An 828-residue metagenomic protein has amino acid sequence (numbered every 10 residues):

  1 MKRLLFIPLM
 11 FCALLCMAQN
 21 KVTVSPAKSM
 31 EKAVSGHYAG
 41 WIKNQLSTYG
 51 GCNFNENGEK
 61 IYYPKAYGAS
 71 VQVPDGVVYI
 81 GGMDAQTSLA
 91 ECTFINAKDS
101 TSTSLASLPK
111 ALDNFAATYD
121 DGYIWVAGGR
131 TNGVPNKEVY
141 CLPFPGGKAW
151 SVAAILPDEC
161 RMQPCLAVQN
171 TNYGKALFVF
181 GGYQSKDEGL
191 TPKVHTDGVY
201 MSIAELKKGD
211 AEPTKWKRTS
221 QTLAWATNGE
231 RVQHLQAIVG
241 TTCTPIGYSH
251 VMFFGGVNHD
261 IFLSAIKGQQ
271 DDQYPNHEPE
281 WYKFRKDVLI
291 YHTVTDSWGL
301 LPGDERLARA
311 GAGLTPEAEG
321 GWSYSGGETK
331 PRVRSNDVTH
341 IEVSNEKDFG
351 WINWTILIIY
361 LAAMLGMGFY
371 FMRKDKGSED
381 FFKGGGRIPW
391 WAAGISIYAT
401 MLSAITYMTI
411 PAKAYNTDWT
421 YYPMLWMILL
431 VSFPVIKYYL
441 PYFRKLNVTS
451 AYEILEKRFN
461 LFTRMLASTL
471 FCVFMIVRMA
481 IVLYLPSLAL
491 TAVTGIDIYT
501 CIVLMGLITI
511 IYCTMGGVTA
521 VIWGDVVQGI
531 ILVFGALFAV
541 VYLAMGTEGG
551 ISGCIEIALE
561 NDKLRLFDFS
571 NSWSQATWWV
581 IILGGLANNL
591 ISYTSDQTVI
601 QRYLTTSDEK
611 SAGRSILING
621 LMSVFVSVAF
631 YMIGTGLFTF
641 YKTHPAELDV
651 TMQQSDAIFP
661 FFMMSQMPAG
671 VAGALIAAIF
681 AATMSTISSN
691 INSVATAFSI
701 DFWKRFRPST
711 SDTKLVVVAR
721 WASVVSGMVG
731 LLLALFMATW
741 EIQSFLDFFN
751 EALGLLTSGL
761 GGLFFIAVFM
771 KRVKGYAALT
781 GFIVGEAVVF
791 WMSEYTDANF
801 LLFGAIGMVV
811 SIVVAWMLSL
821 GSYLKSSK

Functional and structural regions predicted by a protein language model:
M1-N20: Bacterial Sec-dependent N-terminal signal peptides
L5-F6, G68, I481, T605: Sequence-pattern detector for short linear motifs and compositional/periodic biases rather than a specific fold
F6-I7, L14, Y49, T417 (+2 more regions): Short amphipathic alpha-helical "recognition" segments used for binding
M10, Q19-F349: Kelch-like beta-propeller repeat domains
S344-K828: Membrane-embedded helix-loop-helix hairpins and adjacent transmembrane boundary segments in multi-pass transporters
